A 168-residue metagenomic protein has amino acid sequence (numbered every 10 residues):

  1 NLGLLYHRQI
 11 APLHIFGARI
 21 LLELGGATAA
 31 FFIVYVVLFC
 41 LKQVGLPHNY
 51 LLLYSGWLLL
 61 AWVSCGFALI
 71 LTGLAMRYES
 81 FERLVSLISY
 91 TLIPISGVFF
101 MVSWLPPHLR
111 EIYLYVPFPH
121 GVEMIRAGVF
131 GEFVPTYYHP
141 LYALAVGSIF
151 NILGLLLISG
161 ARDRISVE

Functional and structural regions predicted by a protein language model:
N1, I70, H108, M124-I125: Hydrophobic alpha-helical segments typical of transmembrane helices and their membrane-interface/capping positions
Y6-I10: Short helix-to-coil transition segments within interhelical loops that connect adjacent transmembrane helices
P12, G17-V85, P135-L144, I149-L156: Alpha-helical transmembrane segments and their short interhelical loops
F39-L41, F99, S103, V129: Helix-loop junctions at the membrane-solvent interface of multi-pass transporters, primarily the C-terminal
M76-Y115, P119: Transmembrane helix segments
W104-E111, F130-L141: Extracellular/periplasmic helix-loop-helix junctions in multi-pass membrane proteins
F118-G131: Transmembrane alpha-helical segments of integral membrane proteins
S159-E168: Short cytosolic juxtamembrane segments of multi-pass membrane proteins
